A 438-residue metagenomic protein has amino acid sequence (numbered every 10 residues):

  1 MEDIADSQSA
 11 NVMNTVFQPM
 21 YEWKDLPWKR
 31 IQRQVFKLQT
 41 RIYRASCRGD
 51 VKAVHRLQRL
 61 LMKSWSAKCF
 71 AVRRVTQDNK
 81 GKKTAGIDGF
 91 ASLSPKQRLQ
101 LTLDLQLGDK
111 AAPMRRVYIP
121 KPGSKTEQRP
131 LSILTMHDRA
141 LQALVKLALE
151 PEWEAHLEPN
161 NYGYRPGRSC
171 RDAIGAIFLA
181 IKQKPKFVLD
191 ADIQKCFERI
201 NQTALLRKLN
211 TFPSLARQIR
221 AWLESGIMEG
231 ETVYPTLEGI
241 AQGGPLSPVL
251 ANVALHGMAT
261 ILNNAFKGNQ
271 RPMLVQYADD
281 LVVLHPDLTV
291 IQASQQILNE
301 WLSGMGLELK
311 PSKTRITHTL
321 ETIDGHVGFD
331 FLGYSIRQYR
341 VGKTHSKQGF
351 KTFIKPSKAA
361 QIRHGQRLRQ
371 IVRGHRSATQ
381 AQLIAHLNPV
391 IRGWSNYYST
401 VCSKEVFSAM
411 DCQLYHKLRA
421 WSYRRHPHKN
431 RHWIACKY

Functional and structural regions predicted by a protein language model:
Y21-G81, L147-G163: Charged boundary/loop elements
K63-F70, A378-Y397, C412: Core structural elements
R74, L101-T126, M136, A140-L149 (+2 more regions): Reverse-transcriptase-like RNA-dependent polymerase core
P130, P235-G239, F350-F353, R369-L383 (+1 more regions): Short, solvent-exposed helix-loop connector elements
H156-N160, Y164-R168, D172-I323, G328: Conserved polymerase palm-domain catalytic core
E224, M305-T379, R392: A conserved non-catalytic segment of reverse transcriptases and RNA-directed RNA polymerases corresponding to the late
K404-Y438: A terminal-accessory region detector
